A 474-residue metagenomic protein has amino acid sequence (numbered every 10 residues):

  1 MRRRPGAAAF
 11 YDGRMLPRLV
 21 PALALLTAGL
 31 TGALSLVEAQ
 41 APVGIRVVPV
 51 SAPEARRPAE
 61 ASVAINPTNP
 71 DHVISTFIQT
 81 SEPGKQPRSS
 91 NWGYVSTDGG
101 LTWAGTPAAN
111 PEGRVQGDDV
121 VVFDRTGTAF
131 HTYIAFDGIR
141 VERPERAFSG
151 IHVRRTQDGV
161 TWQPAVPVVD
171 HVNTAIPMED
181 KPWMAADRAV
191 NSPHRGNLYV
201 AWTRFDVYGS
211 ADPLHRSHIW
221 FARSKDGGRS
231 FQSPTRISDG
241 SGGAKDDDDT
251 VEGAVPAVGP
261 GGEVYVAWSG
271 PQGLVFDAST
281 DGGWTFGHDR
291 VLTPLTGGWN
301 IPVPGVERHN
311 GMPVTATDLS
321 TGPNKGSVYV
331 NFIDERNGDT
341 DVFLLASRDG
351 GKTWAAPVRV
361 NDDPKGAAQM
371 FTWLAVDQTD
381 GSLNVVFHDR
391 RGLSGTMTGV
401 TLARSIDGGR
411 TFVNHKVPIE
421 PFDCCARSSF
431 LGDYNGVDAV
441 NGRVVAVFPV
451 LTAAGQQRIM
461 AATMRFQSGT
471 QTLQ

Functional and structural regions predicted by a protein language model:
R3-L23: Bacterial N-terminal signal peptides that target proteins for export
P5, A22-L25, F276, L402: Exposed boundary/loop context
A7, R14, L26, L30 (+3 more regions): Intrinsically disordered/low-complexity terminal segments and short unstructured peptides
Y11, L34-V37: Intrinsically disordered, low-complexity segments enriched in serine/threonine/proline/glycine and often basic
P21-S35: Bacterial N-terminal signal peptides
A39-Q474: C-terminal PAP-associated
